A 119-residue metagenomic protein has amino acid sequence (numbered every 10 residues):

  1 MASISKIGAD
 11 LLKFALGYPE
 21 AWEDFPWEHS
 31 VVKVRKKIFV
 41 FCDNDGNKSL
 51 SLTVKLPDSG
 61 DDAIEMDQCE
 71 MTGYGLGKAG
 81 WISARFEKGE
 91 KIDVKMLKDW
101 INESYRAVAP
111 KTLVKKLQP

Functional and structural regions predicted by a protein language model:
M1-P119: Charge-dense, helix-prone N-terminal extensions
